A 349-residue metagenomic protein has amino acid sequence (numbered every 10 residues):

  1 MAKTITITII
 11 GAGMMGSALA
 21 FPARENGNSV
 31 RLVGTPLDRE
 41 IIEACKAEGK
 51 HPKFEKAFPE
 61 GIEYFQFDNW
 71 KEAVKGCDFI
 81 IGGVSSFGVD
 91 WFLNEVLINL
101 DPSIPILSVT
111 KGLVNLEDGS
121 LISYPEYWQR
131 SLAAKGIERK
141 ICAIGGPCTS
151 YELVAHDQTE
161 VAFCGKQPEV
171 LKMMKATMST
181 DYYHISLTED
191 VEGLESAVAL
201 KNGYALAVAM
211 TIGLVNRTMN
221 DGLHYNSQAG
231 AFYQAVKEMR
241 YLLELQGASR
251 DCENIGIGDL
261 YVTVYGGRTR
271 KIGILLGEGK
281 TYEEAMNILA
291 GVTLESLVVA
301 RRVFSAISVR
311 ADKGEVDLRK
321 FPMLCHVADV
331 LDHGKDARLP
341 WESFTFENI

Functional and structural regions predicted by a protein language model:
A2-A57, E63-D68, L116: NAD(P)+-binding Rossmann beta1-loop-alpha1 motif at the extreme N-terminus of oxidoreductases
G11, G34, S108-T110, G145 (+1 more regions): Short beta-strand/turn micro-motifs composed of small residues that flank or help shape donor/cofactor-binding pockets
F67-Q158, M174: Rossmann-like NAD(P)(H) cofactor-binding subdomain of soluble oxidoreductases
N99, A133-K140, Q158-D251: Internal alpha-helical scaffold of NAD(P)-dependent oxidoreductase catalytic cores
S108, K140-G145, I185-E189, F321-M323: General beta-strand structural signal in soluble alpha/beta enzymes
K201, V208-I212, N216, L223 (+2 more regions): NAD(P)-dependent Rossmann-like dehydrogenase/reductase catalytic/cofactor-binding core
